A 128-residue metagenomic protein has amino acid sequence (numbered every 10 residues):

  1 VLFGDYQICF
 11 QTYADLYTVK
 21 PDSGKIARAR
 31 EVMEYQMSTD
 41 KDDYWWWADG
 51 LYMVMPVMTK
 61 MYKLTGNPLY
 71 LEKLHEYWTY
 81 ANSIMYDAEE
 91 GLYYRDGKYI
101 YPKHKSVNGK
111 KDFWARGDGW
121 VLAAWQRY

Functional and structural regions predicted by a protein language model:
V1-Y128: Glycan-recognition and catalytic cores of secretory/periplasmic carbohydrate-active enzymes
